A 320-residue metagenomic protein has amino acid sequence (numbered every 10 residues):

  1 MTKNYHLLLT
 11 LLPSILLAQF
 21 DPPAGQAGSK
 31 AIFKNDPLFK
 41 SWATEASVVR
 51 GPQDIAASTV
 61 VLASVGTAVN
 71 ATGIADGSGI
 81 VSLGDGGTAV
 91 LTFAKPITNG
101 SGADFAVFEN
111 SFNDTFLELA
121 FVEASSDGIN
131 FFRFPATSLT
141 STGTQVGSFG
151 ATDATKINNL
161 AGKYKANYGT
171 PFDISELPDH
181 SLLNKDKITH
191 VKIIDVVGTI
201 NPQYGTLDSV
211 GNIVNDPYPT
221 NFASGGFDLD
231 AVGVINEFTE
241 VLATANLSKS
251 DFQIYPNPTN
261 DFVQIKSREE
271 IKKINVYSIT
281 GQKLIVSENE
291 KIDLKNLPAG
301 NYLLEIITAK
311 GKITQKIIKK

Functional and structural regions predicted by a protein language model:
M1-D21, L242-T244, L303-I306, K310: Bacterial Sec-dependent N-terminal signal peptides
P13, I188-I194, N215, E270 (+1 more regions): Intrinsically disordered, low-complexity repeat segments enriched in small/polar residues
I15, D104, L117-F121, E270-I274 (+1 more regions): Exposed beta-strand and adjacent loop surfaces of beta-rich binding modules that mediate intermolecular recognition
Q19-A120, R133-E240: A domain-level signal for the mature, folded cores of soluble proteins
G86, I129, K310-G311: Glycine-centered tight beta-turn/hairpin loop motif at sheet-sheet or coil-to-beta transitions
G128-P135, Q282-S287: Surface-exposed loop/edge segments in extracytoplasmic proteins
A245-K320: C-terminal outer-membrane/trafficking sorting elements
